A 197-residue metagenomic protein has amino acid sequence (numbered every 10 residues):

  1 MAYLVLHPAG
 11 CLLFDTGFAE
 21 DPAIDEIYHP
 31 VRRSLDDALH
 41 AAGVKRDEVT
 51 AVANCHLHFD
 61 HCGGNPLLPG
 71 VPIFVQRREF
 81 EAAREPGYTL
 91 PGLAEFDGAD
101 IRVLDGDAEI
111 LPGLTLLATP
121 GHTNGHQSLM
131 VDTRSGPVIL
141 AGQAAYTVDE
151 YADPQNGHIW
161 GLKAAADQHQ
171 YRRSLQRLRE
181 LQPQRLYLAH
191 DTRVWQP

Functional and structural regions predicted by a protein language model:
M1-D37, S128-G142: Conserved beta-strand hairpin/beta-sheet module of binuclear metal-dependent hydrolase folds, prominently
L13-D15, I73-V75, V103, L140 (+1 more regions): A structural signal for short, well-ordered beta-strand segments and their strand-loop junctions that often border
A19-P22, D107-A108, T115-A118, N124-W195: Metallo-beta-lactamase
I24, G64, R84-G87, Q127-M130: A short secondary-structure junction signal
R33-E48, P72-A118, T123, K163-Q184: Metallo-beta-lactamase
V49-D60: Metallo-beta-lactamase
G63-P69, P197: Metal-dependent catalytic neighborhoods of phosphoester/phosphodiester hydrolases
